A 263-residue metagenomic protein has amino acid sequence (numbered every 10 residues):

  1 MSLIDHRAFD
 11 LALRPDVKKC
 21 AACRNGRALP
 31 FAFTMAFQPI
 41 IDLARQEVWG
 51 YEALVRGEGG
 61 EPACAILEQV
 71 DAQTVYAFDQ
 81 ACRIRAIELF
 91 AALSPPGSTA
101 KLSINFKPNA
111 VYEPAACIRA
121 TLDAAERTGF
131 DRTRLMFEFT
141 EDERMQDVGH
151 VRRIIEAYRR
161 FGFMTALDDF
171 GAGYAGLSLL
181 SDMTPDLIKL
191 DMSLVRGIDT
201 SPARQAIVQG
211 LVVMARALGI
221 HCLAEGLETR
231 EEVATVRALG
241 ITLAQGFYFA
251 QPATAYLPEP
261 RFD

Functional and structural regions predicted by a protein language model:
M1-F33, D42-E47, E141-M145, Y174-D263: EAL-family c-di-GMP phosphodiesterase catalytic domain
S2-T128: Bacterial c-di-GMP phosphodiesterase EAL domain
A36-Q38, L54, S103-K107, E138-T140 (+3 more regions): A cross-family glycoside hydrolase active-site/sugar-binding cleft signature
E58-Q80, N109-A116, E126-F161, S193-V213 (+2 more regions): EAL-type cyclic di-GMP phosphodiesterase domain
G59, I104, D169, D191 (+1 more regions): Signature for phosphate-centric chemistry
G97-K101, R132-R134, R160-G162, G219: A general structural motif
A115-A124, A172-G173, L177, T229-R230: Short, acidic/polar
I154-L167, A215-A224: Short beta-strand/loop segments at the ligand-binding rim of alpha/beta enzyme cores
